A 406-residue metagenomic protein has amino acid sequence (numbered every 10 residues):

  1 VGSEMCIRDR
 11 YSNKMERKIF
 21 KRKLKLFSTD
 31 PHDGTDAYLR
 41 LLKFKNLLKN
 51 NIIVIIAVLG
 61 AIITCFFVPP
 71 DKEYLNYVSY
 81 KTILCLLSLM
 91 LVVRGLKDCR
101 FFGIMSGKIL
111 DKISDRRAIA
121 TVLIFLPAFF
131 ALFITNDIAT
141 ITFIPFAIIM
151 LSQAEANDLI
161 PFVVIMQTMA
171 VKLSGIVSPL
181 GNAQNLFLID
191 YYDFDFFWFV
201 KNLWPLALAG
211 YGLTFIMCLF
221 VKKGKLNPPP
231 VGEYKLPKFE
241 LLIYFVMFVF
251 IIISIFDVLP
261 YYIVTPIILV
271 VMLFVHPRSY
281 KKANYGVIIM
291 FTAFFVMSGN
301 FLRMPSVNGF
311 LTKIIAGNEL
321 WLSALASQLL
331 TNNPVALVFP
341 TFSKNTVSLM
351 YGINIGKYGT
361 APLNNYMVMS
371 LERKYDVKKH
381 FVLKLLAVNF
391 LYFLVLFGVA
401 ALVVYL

Functional and structural regions predicted by a protein language model:
V1-I7: Short, small-residue-biased leader/transition segments that mark boundaries at the very start of proteins
L41-I56, D115-R116, K235-I243: N-terminal membrane topogenic signal
K43-K49, K72-T82, F194-L206, E233-P237 (+2 more regions): Interfacial loop-to-helix junctions that mark the boundaries of transmembrane helices in multi-pass membrane
Y77, C99, G103-S106, M247-T341: Transmembrane helical segments that form the transport core of multi-pass membrane transport proteins
S79-T82, D111-I124, Q153-V164, K238-I243 (+2 more regions): Membrane-interfacial loop-to-helix junctions in multi-pass transporters
G107, F220-F245, H276-K281: Flexible interhelical linker loops that connect adjacent transmembrane helices in multi-pass membrane transporters
I124-F125, F129-L173, F187, L337-Y351 (+2 more regions): Hydrophobic transmembrane alpha-helices that form the pore/transport pathway of multi-pass ion and small-solute
V200-Y211, F215, W321-L406: C-terminal transmembrane helix pair
